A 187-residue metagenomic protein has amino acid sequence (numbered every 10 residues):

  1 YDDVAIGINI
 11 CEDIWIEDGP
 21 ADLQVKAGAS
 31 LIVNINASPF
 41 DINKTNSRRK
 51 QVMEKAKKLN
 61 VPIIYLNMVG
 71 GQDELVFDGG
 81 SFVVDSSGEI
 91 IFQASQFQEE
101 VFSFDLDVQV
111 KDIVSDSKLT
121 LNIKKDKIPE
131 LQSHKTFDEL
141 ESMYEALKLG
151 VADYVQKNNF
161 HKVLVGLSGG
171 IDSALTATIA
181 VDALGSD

Functional and structural regions predicted by a protein language model:
Y1-I8: Beta-strand-turn-beta hairpins that frame and shape the catalytic cleft of phosphate-ester-processing enzymes
I8, I14-W15: Internal active-site segments that recognize and position negatively charged phosphoryl groups and nucleotide moieties
I8, V83, V101-D105: Conserved hydrophobic/aromatic beta-strand scaffold that supports enzyme active sites
N9, N34-I35, I64-L66, V84 (+5 more regions): Generic beta-strand/beta-sheet core signal
D13, F137-D187: ATP-dependent adenylation/nucleotidyltransferase module used to activate substrates
W15-E99: CN hydrolase (nitrilase-like) catalytic-core segments centered on the catalytic cysteine and neighboring Lys/Glu
K57, V61, S86-E89, Q93 (+4 more regions): Generic secondary-structure signature for well-ordered alpha-helical cores
E99-A146: Catalytic P-loop NTP-binding/switch module of NTPases
